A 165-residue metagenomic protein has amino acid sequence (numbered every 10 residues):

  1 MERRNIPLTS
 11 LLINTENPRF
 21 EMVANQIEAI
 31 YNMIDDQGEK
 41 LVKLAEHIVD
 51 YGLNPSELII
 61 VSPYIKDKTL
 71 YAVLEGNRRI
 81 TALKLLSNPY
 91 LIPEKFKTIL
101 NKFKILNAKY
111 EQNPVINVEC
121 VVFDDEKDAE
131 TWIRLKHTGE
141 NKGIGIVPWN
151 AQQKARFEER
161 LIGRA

Functional and structural regions predicted by a protein language model:
M1-L70: Short alpha-helix boundary/capping and kink motifs at helix termini
N5-L8, I80-T81, K97-F103: A broadly tuned "polar low-complexity/structure-edge" signature
T15, F20, A24-A29, T98-A165: Amphipathic, charge-rich alpha-helical segments that serve as recognition/docking helices
I48, V61-L91: A sequence-level detector for short glycine-anchored, His/Arg-bearing signature motifs that mark catalytic or binding
S56, I92-F96: Short secondary-structure capping/junction motifs at helix and strand boundaries
